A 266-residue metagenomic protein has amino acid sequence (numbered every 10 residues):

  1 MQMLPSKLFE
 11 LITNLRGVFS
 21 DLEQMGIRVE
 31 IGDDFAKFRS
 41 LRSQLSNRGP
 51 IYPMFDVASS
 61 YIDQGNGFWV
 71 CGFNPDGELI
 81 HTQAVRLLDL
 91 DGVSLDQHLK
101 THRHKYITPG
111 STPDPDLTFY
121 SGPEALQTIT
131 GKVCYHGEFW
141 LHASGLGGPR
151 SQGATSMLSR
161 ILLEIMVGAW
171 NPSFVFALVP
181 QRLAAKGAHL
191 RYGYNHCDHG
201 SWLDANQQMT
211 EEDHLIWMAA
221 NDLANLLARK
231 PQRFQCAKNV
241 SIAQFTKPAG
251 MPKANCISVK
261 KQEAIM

Functional and structural regions predicted by a protein language model:
M1-N14, M54-G77, G200-Q208: Short N-terminal signal/transit or membrane-insertion segments and the immediately adjacent low-complexity/disordered
M1-Q44: N-terminal capping/interface segment
I27-V133, G137-F139: A conserved beta-strand-loop-helix scaffold within acyl/acetyltransferase catalytic domains
G72-D76, L87-D89, E138-G145, V179-Q181 (+1 more regions): Short, flexible loop/turn elements at secondary-structure junctions
Q97-D204: Acyl-donor binding region in acyl/amide transferases
V175, V179-K253: Long, compositionally biased interface segments
A249-M266: Long, low-complexity, intrinsically disordered segments
